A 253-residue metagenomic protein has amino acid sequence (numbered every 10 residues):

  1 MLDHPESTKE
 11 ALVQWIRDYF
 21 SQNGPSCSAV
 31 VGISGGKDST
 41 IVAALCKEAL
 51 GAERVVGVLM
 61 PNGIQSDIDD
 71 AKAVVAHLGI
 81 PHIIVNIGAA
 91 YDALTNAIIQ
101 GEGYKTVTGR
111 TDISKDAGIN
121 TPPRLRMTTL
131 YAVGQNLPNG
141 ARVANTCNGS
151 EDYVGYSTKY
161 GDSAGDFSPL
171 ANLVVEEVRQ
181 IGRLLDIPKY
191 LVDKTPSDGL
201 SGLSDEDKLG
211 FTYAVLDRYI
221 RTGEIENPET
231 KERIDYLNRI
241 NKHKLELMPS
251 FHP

Functional and structural regions predicted by a protein language model:
M1-V31, L45-E48, E53-V56, N62-G63 (+4 more regions): ATP/NTP-dependent adenylation/nucleotidyl-transfer catalytic domains that generate, transfer, or process NMP-activated
G36: Conserved G/P- and acidic residue-centered "switch" motifs that form tight phosphate/ATP-binding loops in soluble
S39, A43, I68-K72: Short, surface-exposed alpha-helical segments at coil->helix boundaries
S39, M60-P61: Extended, folded domain segments that form the structural surfaces/walls around functional sites
